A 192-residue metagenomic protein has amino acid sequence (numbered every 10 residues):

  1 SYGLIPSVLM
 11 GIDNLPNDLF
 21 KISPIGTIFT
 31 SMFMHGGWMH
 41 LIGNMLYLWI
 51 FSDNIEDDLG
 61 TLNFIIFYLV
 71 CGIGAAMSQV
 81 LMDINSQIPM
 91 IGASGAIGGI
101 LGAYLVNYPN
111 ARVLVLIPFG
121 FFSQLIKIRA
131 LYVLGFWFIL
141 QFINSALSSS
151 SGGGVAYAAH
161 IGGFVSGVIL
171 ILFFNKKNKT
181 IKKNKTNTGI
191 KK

Functional and structural regions predicted by a protein language model:
S1-K192: A detector for small-residue-rich transmembrane helices and their helix-helix packing motifs
